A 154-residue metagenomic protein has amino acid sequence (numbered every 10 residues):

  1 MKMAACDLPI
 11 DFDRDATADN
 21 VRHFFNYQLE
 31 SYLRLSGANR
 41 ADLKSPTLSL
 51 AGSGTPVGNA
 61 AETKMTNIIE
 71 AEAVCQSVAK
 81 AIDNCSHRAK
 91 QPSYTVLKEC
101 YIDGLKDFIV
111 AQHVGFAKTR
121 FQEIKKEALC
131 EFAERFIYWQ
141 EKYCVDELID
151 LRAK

Functional and structural regions predicted by a protein language model:
M1-S86, Y138-K154: N-terminal interaction/assembly modules
T17, N67, P92-S93, V110 (+1 more regions): Residue-level recognition of alpha-helical structural elements
N20, F24, P92-V96, I124: Residue-level detector of well-ordered alpha-helical segments, enriched for hydrophobic/aromatic packing positions
D83, K98-I102, A133: Short, locally clustered residues in the helix-turn-helix/winged-helix DNA-binding domain
R88-L105: Short amphipathic alpha helix immediately N-terminal
D103-R120: Helix-turn-helix DNA-binding module
G115-Y138: DNA-recognition helix of helix-turn-helix
